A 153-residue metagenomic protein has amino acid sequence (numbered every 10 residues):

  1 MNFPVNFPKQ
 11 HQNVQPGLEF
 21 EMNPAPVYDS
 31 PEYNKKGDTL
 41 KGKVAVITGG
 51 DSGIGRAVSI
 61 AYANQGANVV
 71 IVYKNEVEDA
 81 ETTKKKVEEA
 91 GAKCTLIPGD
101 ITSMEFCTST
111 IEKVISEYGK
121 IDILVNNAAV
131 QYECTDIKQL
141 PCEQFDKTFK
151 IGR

Functional and structural regions predicted by a protein language model:
M1-K41: Non-catalytic terminal and boundary segments that flank Rossmann-like NAD(P)-dependent oxidoreductase
G37-I71: Canonical Rossmann dinucleotide-binding motif of NAD(H)/NADP(H)-dependent dehydrogenases/reductases, specifically
V44, D122-I123, D146: Conserved catalytic-site loops of classical short-chain dehydrogenases/reductases
A67-T82: Conserved glycine-rich Rossmann-like NAD(P)H-binding loop of the short-chain dehydrogenase/reductase
V77, I97-E112, C142: The beta1-alpha1 cofactor-binding region of Rossmann-like NAD(H)/NADP(H)-dependent oxidoreductases
A90-K93, K113-N126, Y132-E133, K150: A glycine-rich helix->loop->beta "capping" turn within Rossmann-like NAD(P)(H)-dependent oxidoreductase domains
T135-I137, P141-D146: Substrate-binding pocket helix/loop in short-chain dehydrogenase/reductase
